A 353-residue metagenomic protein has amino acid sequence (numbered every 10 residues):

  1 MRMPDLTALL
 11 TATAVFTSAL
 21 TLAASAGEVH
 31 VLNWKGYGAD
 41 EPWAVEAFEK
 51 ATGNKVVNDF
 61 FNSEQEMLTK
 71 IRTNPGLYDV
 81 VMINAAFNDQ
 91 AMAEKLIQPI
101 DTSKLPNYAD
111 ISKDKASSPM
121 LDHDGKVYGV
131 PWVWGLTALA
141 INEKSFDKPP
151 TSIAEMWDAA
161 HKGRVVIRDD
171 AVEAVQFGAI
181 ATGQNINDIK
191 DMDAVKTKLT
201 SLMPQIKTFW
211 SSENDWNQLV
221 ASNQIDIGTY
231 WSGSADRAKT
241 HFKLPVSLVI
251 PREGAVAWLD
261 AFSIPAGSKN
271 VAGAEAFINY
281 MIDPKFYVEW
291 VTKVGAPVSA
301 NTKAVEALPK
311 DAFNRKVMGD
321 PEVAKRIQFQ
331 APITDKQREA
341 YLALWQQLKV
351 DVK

Functional and structural regions predicted by a protein language model:
G27-A91: Early extracytoplasmic/lumenal segment of secretory-pathway proteins
A39, M82-Q224: Extracytoplasmic ligand-binding site segments that recognize negatively charged/polar headgroups
F87-Q90, A221, I227-P245: A ligand-binding cleft/hinge motif common to bilobed small-molecule-binding domains
M92-P99, H123-V127, A238-I250, A312-R315: Ligand-binding "clamshell"
A138-S145, A179-G183, W258-N270, E289: A bilobed periplasmic-binding-protein/Venus flytrap-type ligand-binding module shared by bacterial periplasmic
K196-L202, F242-A266: Periplasmic-binding protein-like
P265-R326: Mature extracytoplasmic/periplasmic domains
P321-K353: Conserved C-terminal helix/tail region of periplasmic/extracytoplasmic solute-binding proteins
